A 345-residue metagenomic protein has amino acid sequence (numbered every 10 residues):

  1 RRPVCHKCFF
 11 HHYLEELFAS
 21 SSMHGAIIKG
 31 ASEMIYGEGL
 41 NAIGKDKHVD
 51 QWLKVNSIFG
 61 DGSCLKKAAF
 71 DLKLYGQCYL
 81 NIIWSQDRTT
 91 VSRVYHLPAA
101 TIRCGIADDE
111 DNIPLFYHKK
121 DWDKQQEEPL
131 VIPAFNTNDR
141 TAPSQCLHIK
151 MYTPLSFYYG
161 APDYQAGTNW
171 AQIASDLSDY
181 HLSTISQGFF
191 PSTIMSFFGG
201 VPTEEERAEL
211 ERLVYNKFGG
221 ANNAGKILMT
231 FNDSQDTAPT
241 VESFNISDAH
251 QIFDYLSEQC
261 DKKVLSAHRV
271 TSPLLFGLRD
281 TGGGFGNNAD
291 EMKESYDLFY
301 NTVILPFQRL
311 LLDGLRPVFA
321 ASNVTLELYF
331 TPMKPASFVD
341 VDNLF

Functional and structural regions predicted by a protein language model:
R1-S234, Q259: Structured, contiguous alpha/beta core segments that scaffold functional sites
C5-C8, G60-C64, F70-D71, Y215-F345: C-terminal helix-loop subdomains that flank or include functional centers
